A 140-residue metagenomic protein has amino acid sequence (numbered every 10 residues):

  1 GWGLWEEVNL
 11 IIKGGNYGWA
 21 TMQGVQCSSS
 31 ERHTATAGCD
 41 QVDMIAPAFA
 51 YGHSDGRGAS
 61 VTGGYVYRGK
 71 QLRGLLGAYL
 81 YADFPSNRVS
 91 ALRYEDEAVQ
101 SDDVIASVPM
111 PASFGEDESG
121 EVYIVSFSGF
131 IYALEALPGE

Functional and structural regions predicted by a protein language model:
G1-Q100, L134-L137: Beta-propeller domain segments
I11-I12, I45, I105-V108, I124 (+1 more regions): Weak global preference for isoleucine
V61, A98-E118: Conserved blade-ending motifs and adjacent loop-strand segments that build the rim/top face of beta-propeller domains
S113-E140: Blade-level signature of beta-propeller repeat domains, shared across WD40, Kelch, NHL, RCC1 and BNR/Asp-box propellers
